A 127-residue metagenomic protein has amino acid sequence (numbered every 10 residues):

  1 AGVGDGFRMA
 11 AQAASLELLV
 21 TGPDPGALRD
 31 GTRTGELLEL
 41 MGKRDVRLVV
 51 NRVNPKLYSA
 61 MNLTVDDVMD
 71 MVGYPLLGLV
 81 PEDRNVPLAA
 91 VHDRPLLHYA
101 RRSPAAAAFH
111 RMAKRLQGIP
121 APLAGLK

Functional and structural regions predicted by a protein language model:
A1-E82, L88: Conserved catalytic-core segment of NTP-binding enzymes
D67, A108-R111, R115: Alpha-helical scaffold segments in soluble metabolic enzymes
M71, G125-K127: Non-catalytic terminal/linker segments enriched in charged/polar, low-complexity residues
D83-R84, S103: Residue-level detector of flexible, active-site-proximal loop/helix-junction positions within diverse enzyme catalytic
A89, Y99, M112-R115: Residues that form generic nucleotide/phosphate-binding pockets
H92-A107: C-terminal boundary of histidine-terminating zinc-finger modules
A113-A124: Short, hydrophobic alpha-helical segments
